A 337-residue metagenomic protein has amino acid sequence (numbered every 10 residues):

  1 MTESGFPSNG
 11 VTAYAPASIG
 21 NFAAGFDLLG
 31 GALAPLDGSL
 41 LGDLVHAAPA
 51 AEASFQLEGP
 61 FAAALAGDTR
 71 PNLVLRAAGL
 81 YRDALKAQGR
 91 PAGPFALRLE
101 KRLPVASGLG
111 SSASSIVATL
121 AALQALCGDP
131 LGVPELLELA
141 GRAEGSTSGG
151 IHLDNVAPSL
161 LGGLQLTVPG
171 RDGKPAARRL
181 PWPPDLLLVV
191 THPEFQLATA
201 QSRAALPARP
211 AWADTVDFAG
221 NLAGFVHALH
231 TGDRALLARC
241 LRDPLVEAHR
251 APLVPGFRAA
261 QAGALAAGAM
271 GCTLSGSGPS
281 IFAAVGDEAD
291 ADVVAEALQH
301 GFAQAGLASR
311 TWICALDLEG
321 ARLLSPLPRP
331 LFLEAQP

Functional and structural regions predicted by a protein language model:
M1-S107, A125-V133, G162, D317-E319 (+1 more regions): ATP-binding N-lobe of GHMP and related small-molecule kinases
A24-F26, S275-P279: Glycine-rich beta-strand-to-loop/alpha-helix junction loops that act as flexible
E58, E100, A238-L241, L274-S275: Short beta-strands and strand-loop turn motifs
R70-L73, S115-I116, F218-N221: Catalytic-loop motifs flanking and including active-site residues across diverse enzymes
D83-P175: Gly/Ser-rich oxyanion-binding loop with an adjacent helix/lid that shapes the negatively charged ligand pocket
G132-A267, E288-P337: ATP-dependent small-molecule kinase catalytic core of the GHMP/sugar-kinase superfamily and closely related
G271-S275, I313: Short beta-strand
S280-V285: Short beta-strand->loop micro-motif that forms the acidic, two-metal-ion catalytic signature in nucleotide-processing
